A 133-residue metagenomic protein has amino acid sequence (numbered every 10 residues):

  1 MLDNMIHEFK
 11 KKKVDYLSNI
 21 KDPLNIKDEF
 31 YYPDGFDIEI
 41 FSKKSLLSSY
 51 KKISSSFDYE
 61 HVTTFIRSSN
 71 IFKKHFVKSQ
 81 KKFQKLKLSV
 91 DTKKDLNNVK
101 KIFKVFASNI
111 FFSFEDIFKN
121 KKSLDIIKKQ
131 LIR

Functional and structural regions predicted by a protein language model:
M1-L86, K94-N97, K101, F118-R133: Conserved core of the sugar-phosphate nucleotidyltransferase
V90: A C-terminal functional module that forms or caps the active site or interfaces directly with catalytic machinery
F106-A107: AAA+ ATPase "lid" subdomain C-terminal helix
